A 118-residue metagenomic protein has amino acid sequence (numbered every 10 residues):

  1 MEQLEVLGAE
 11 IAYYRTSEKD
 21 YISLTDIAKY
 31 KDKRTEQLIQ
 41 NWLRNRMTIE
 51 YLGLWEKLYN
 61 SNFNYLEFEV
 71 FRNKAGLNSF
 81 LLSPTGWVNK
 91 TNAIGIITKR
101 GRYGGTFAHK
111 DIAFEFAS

Functional and structural regions predicted by a protein language model:
M1-S118: An anion-engaging/catalytic patch
